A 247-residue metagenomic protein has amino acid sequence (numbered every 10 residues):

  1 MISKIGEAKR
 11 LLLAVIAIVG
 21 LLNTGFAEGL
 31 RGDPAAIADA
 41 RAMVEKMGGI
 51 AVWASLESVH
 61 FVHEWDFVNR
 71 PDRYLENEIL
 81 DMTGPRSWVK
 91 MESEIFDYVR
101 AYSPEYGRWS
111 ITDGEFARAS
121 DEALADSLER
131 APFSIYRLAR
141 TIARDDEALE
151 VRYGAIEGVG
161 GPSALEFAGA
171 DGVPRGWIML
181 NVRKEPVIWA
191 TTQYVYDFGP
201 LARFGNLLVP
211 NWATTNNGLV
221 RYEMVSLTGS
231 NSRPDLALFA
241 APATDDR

Functional and structural regions predicted by a protein language model:
I2-L13: Bacterial N-terminal signal peptides that target proteins for export
L12-N23: Bacterial N-terminal signal peptides
G29-A38, E105-G176, A240-R247: Flexible, processing/modification-adjacent segments and terminal tails in exported/periplasmic/extracellular proteins
G29-L30, A38, E45-E115: N-terminal mature ectodomain segment of secretory-pathway/periplasmic proteins
A51-V52, N77-M82, R100-A101, L149-G158 (+2 more regions): Short, exposed beta-strand/loop patches in secreted or surface proteins that constitute
H63, R86-M91, R108-I111, R118 (+4 more regions): Short hydrophobic/aromatic-rich beta-strand segments that constitute the beta-sheet cores of beta-sandwich/beta-barrel
V159-D245: Gly/Pro-enriched, hydrophobic low-complexity segments that function as extracytoplasmic propeptides/linkers
